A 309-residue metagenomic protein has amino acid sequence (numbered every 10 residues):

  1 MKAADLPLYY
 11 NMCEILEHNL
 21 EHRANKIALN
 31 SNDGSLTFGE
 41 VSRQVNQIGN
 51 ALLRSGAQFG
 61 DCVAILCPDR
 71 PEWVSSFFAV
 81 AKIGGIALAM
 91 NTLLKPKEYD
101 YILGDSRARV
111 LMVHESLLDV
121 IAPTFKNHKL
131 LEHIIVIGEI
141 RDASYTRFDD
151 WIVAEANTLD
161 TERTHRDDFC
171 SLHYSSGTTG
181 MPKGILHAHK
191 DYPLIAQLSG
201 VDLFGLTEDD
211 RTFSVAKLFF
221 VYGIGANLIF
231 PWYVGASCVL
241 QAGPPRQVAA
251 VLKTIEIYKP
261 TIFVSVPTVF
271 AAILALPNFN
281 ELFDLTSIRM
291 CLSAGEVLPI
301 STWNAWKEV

Functional and structural regions predicted by a protein language model:
M1-Y10, A122, I140-F169: Flexible, low-complexity linker/hinge segments
L8, M12, E17, N25-R70 (+3 more regions): Conserved AMP-binding/adenylate-forming core of the ANL superfamily
N25, A154-Y174, M181, F204-R211: Conserved pre-ATP/AMP-binding loop-to-beta segment of ANL
T37-E40, C170-L194: Conserved AMP-binding A3 loop
R54-S55, K82-D150, E256-K259: Structural core segment of the AMP-binding/adenylate-forming
C62, P68-P96, G104-V110, D210-R211 (+2 more regions): A short helix-loop-beta submotif of the ANL/AMP-binding
P68, V113-A122, I140, Q241-G243 (+1 more regions): Adenylate-forming
P193-S214, V221-I262, A271-A272, L276: Conserved AMP-binding/adenylation subdomain of ANL enzymes
